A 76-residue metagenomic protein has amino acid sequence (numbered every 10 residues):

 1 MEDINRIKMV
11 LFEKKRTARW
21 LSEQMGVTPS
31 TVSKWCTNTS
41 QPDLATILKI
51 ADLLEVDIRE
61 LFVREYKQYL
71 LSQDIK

Functional and structural regions predicted by a protein language model:
M1-T17: A short, Lys/Arg-rich alpha-helix, primarily the initiator
M9, K15, K34, E60-K76: Short, charged recognition helix plus adjacent turn of helix-turn-helix-like nucleic-acid-binding domains
L11, S22, A51: The alpha-helix within a helix-turn-helix
G26-Q41: Recognition helix of helix-turn-helix/homeodomain-like DNA-binding domains that insert into the DNA major groove
T39-A45, L71-S72: Short, solvent-exposed alpha-helical "recognition" segments
A45-E60: DNA major-groove recognition helix of helix-turn-helix/homeodomain DNA-binding modules
